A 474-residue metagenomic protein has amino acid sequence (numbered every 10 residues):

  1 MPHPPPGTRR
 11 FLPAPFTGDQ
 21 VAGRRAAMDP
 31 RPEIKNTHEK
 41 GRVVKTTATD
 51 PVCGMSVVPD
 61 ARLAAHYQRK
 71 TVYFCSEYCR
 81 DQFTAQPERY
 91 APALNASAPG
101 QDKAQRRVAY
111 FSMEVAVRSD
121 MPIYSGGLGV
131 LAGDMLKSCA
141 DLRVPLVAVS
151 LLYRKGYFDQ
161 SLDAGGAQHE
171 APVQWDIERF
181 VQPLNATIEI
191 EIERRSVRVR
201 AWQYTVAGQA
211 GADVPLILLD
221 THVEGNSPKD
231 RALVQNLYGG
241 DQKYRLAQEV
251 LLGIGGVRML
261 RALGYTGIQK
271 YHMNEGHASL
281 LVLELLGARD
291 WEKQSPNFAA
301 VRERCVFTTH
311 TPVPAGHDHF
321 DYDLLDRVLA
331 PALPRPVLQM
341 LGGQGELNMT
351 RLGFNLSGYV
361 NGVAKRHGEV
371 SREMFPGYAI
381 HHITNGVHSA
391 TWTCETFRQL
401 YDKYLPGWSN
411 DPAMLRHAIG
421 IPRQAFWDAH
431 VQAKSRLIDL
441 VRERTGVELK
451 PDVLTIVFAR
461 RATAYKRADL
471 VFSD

Functional and structural regions predicted by a protein language model:
H3-R9, A14, A22-G23: Compositionally biased, low-complexity flexible segments
R24, A96-D474: Catalytic cores of carbohydrate-active enzymes across secretory and cytosolic contexts
K40-T47: Short, flexible, mixed-charge glycine/proline-rich loop motifs that serve as phosphate/nucleic-acid-contacting
D50: Short cysteine-rich clusters marking metal-coordination/redox-active sites
S56-D60, E77-Y78, Q82: Cys/His-rich metal-chelating microdomains
D60-L63, P87: Short Cys/His-rich "knuckle" micro-motifs
A64-T71: Short linker/helix segments within small regulatory modules
